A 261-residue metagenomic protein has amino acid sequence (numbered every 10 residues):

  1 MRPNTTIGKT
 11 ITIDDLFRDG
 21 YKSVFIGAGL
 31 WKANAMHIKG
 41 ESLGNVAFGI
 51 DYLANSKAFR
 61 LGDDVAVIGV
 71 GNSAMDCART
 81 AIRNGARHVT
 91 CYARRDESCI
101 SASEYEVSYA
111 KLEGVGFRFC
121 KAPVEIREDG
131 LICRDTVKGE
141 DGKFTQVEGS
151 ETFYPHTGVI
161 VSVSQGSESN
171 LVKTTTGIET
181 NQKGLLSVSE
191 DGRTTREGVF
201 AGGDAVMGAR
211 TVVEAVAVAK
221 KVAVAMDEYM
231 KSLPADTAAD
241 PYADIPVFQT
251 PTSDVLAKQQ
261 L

Functional and structural regions predicted by a protein language model:
M1-K39, V124-C133, G158-I160, Q165-L171: Feature captures the FAD/FMN-dependent oxidoreductase FAD-binding
M1-P3, A78-P123, P234-T252: Rossmann-like dinucleotide-binding cores of NAD(P)H-dependent redox enzymes
R2-N4, A47, G116-R118, I132 (+1 more regions): General small-molecule cofactor/ligand-binding pocket signal
N4, L61-V65, A86, C120 (+2 more regions): Phosphate-coordination loops involved in phosphoryl transfer and adenosine-cofactor binding
S42-G62, F144-A209: FAD-site-proximal beta/loop scaffold in flavoenzymes
F59-R87: Rossmann-like NAD(P)H-binding beta-loop-alpha module
V70, A93-D96, D204: Cofactor-binding loop segments of dinucleotide-utilizing enzymes, especially the Rossmann-like FAD- and NAD(P)+-binding
G202-S232: A conserved FAD-binding loop/helix module that cradles the flavin
